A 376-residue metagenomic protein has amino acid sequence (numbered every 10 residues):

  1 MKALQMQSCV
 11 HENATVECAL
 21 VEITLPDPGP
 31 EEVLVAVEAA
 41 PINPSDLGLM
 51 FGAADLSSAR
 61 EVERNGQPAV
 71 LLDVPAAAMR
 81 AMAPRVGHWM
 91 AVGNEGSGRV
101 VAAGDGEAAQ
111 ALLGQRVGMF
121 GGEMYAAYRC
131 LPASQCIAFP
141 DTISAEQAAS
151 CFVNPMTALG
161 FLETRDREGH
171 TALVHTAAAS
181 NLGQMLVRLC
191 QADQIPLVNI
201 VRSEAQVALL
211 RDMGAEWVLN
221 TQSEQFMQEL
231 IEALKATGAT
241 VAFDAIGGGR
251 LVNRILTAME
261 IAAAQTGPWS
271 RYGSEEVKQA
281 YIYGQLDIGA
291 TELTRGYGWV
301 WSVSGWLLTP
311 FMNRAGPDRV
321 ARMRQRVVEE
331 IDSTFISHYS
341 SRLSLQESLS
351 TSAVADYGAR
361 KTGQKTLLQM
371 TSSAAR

Functional and structural regions predicted by a protein language model:
P26-P41, A54-G121: Glycine-rich beta-strand-centered segment in the early N-terminal region that forms part of a ligand/cofactor-binding
L112, C151-E224: Mid-domain Rossmann-like dinucleotide-binding core that forms the NAD(H)/NADP(H) cofactor-binding site
Q115-V117, Y128, A172: Residue-level marker of beta-strand positions
G121-A133: A structural motif shared across PLP-dependent enzymes of the aminotransferase-like
Q147-A148: C-terminal boundary of histidine-terminating zinc-finger modules
A192-W269: Adenosine-nucleotide cofactor-binding segment
L256, I261-G267, P310-R376: C-terminal hydrophobic helical "lid"/dimerization subdomain of Rossmann-like NAD(P)H-dependent oxidoreductases
R271-S337: Rossmann-fold dehydrogenase core element
